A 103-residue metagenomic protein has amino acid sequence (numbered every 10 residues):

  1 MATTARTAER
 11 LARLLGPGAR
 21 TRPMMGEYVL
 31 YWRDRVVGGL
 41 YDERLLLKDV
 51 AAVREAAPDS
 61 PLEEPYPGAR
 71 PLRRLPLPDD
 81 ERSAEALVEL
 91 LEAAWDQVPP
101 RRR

Functional and structural regions predicted by a protein language model:
M1-R103: Charge-dense, helix-prone N-terminal extensions
